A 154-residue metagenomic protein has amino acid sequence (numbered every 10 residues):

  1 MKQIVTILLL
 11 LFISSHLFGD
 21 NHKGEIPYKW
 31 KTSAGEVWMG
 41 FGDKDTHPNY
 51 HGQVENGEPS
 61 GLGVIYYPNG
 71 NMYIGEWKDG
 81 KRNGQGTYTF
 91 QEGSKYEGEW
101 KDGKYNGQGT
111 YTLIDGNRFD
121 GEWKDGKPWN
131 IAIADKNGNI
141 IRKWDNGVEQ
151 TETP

Functional and structural regions predicted by a protein language model:
I4-P154: Intrinsically disordered, low-complexity repeat tracts enriched in Gly/Pro/Ser/Thr and acidic residues, frequently
